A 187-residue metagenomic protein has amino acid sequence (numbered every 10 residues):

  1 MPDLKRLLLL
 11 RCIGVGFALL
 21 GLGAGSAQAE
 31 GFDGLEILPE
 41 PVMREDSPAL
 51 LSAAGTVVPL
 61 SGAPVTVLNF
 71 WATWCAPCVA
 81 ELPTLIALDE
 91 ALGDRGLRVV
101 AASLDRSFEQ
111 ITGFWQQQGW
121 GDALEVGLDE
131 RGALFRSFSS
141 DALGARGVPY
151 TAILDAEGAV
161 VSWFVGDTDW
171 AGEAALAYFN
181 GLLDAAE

Functional and structural regions predicted by a protein language model:
R6-L10: N-terminal export leaders
R11-G23: Bacterial N-terminal signal peptides
A29-V58: N-terminal "domain-start" segment that seeds a small globular fold
D46, V65-T66, V148-Y150: Short loop/turn microsegments at loop-to-beta-strand junctions
V58-A76: Short active-site neighborhood of thiol/selenol oxidoreductases, capturing the structured segment around
L68, V100-A102, A152: Conserved hydrophobic packing residues within short motifs/helices of P-loop NTPase cores of ABC-family ATPases
A80-W120, G132-S139: Structural microenvironment flanking redox-active thiols in thiol-disulfide oxidoreductases
Q118-D122, D129-Y178: Thiol/disulfide oxidoreductase modules built on the thioredoxin-like
